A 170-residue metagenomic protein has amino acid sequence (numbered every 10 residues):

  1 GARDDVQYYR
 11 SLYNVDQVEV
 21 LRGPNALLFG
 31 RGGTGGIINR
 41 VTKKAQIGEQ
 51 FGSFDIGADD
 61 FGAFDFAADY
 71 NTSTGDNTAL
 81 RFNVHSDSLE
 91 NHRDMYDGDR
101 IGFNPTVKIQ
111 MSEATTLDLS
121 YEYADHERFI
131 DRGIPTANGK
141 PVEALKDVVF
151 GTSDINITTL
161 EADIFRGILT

Functional and structural regions predicted by a protein language model:
G1, R22, V84-S88: Short, histidine-centered active-site or binding-site loop motifs used for metal coordination, general acid-base
A2-P24, V41-T42: Short acidic/polar hinge/loop motifs at secondary-structure boundaries that mediate gating or recognition
V6, S11, F29-R31, T136: Generic structural "secondary-structure junction" signal
Y13-D16, L27-F103, M111-T115: Outer-membrane beta-barrel translocator/receptor signature
E19, N39, D69, T106 (+1 more regions): Outer-membrane beta-barrel architecture
D87-N91, N104-Q110, A114-T170: Acidic/polar loop-and-plug regions of large Gram-negative outer-membrane beta-barrel proteins
